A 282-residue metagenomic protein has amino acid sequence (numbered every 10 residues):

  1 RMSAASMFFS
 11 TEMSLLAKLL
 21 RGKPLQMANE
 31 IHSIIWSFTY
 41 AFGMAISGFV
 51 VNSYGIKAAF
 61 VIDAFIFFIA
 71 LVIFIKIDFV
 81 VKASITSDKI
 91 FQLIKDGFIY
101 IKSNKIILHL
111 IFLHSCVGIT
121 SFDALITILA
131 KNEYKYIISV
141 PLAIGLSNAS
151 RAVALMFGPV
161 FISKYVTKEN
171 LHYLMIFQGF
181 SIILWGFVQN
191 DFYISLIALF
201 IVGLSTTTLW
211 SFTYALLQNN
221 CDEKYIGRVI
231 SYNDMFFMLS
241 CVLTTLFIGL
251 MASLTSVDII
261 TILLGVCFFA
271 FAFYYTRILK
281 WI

Functional and structural regions predicted by a protein language model:
R1-F38: Cytoplasmic helix-loop-helix junction between adjacent transmembrane helices in 12-TM secondary transporters
S3-T11, I119-A124, D191-F192, L204-F212: Hydrophobic transmembrane alpha-helices of Major Facilitator Superfamily
S14, K18, I56, F60-K89 (+1 more regions): Helix-loop junctions on the cytosolic side of multi-pass membrane transporters, especially the intracellular loop
I31-T39, L113, Y232-F236: Hydrophobic alpha-helical segments of secondary membrane carriers
S37, A41-A45, G118, A152 (+2 more regions): Residue-level signal for discrete positions within transmembrane alpha-helices of multi-pass small-molecule
Y54-V61, I99-P159: A single, central transmembrane helix in multi-pass transporters
F79-I111: Juxtamembrane intracellular "pre-TM" segments in multi-pass secondary transporters
N132-I282: C-terminal transmembrane bundle of multi-pass solute transporters/carriers
